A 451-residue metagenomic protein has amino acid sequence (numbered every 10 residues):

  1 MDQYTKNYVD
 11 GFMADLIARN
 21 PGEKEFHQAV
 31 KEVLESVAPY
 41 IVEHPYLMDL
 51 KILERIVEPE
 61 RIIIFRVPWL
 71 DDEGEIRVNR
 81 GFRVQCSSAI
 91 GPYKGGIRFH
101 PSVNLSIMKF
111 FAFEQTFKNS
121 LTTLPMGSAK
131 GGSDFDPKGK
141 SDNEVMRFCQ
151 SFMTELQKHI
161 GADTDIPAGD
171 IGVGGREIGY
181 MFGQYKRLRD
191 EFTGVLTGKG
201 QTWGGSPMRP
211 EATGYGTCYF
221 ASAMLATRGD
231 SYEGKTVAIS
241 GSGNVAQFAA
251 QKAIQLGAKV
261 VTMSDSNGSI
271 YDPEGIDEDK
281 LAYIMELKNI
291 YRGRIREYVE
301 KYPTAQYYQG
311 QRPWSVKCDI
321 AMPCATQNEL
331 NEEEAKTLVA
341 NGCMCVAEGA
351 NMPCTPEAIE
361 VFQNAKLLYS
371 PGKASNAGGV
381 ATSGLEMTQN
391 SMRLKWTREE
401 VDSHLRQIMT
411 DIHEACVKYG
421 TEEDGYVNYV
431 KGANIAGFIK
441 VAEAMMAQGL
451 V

Functional and structural regions predicted by a protein language model:
D2-A29, M224, V339-V451: Adenosine-phosphate binding glycine-rich loop
K24-H27, E43-L50, T123, I160-G169 (+3 more regions): Flexible, glycine/charged-enriched surface loops at secondary-structure junctions
Y46-R77: Structured beta-strand/loop patches that form or line metal/cofactor-binding pockets in enzymes
E75-T116: N-terminal cap/recognition module
H100, N119-E233: Glycine/serine-rich phosphate-binding loop and adjoining beta1-alpha1 elements at the start of nucleotide-handling
T197-G200, G205-K317: Glycine-rich phosphate/diphosphate-binding loop of Rossmann-like nucleotide-binding domains
G268-Y369, A374: Rossmann-like adenosine-cofactor binding region
